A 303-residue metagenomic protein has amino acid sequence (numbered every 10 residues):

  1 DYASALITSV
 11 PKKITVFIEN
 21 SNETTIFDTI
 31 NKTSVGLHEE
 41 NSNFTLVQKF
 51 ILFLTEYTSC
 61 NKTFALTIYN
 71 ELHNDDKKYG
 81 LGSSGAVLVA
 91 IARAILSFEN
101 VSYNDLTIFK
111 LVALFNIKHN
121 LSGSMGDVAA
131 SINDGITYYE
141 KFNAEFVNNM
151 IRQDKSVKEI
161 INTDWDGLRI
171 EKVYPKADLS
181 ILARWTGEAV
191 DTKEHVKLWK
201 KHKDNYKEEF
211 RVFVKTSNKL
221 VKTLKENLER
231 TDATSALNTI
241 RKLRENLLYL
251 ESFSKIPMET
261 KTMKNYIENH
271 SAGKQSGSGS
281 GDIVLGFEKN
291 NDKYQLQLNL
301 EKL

Functional and structural regions predicted by a protein language model:
D1: Short, Gly/Pro- and small/polar-rich lid/capping loops
I7-Q48, L52-C60, E71-K77, S97-Y103 (+3 more regions): C-terminal nucleotide
K62-F64: Residue-level recognition of the N-termini of beta-strands and the immediately preceding loop/turn
T67-I68: Hydrophobic alpha-helical hairpins/lids featuring a short glycine-rich hinge
G80-Y103: DPxDG-like acidic metal-binding loop motif
